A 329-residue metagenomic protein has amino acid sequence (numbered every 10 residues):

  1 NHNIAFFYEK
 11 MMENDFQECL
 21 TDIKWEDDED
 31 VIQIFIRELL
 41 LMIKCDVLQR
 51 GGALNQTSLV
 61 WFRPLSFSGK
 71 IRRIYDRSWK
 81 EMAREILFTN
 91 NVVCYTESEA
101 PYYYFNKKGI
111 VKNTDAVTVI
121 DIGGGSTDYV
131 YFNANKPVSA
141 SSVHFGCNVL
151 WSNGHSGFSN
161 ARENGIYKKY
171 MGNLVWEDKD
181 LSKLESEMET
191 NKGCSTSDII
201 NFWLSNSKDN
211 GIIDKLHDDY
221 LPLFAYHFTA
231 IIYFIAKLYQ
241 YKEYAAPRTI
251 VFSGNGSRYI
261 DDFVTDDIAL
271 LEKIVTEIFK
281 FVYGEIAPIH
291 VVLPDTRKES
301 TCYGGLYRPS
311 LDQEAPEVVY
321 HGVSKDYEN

Functional and structural regions predicted by a protein language model:
N1-E9, N106-V143, G305: Gly/Thr-rich phosphate-binding beta-strand-loop-beta motif of the actin/hexokinase/Hsp70
N1-V60, I231-L238: Conserved phosphate-binding loops in N-terminal lobes of ATP-dependent enzymes of the actin/Hsp70/sugar-kinase
N1-Y8, F158-K169: Early-domain small/polar-rich strand-loop-helix modules and first-structured segments of the mature chain
I23-W25, R50-R77, S257-D261: Short beta-strand-loop/turn "lid" adjacent to the catalytic site in phosphate-handling enzymes
W25-D46, I71-M82, L216-K237, D267-E277: Well-ordered, non-membrane alpha-helical segments in soluble/globular domains
R63-R72, N91-Y103, R297-T301: Active-site neighborhood for divalent-cation/phosphate handling
I74-K80, K108-V111, N133-V138, H144-F145 (+1 more regions): Short secondary-structure boundary/capping segments
V92-C94, E177-N329: Helical "lid/coupling" subdomains associated with nucleotide-phosphate turnover
